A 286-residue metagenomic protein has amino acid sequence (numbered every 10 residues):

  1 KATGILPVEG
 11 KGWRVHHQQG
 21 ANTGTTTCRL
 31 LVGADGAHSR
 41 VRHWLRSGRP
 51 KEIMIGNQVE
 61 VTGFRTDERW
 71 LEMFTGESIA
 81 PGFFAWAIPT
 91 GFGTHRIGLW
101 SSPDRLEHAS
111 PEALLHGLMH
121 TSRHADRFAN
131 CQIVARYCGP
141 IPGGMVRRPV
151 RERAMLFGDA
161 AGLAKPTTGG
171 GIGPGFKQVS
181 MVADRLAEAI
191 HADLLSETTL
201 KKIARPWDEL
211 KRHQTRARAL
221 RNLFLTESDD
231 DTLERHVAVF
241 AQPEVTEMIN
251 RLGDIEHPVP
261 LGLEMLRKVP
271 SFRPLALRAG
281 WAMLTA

Functional and structural regions predicted by a protein language model:
K1-A129, P142-V146, G162: Predominantly flavin-linked oxidoreductase catalytic cores and closely associated redox partners
K1-G4, L106-L186, I190-H191, T198 (+1 more regions): FAD/FMN-dependent oxidoreductases across multiple families
V8, F64, F74-S78, G82 (+9 more regions): Surface-exposed loop/turn and secondary-structure junction residues enriched for glycine/proline
H16, T75-P81, S102-R105, T121-H124 (+6 more regions): A general structural signal for short secondary-structure boundary/capping elements
H43-W44, T167, A217: Short, function-defining helix-loop hinge/capping sites that tune catalysis or transport
R49-K51, W100-S110, Q178-M181, E234-G253: Short secondary-structure transition/capping segments
K51-R65, L115-C131, G144-V150, F176-M181 (+3 more regions): Charged, low-complexity, helix/coiled-coil-prone segments
D184-A286: C-terminal helical "tail/cap" subdomain of flavin- and related membrane-associated enzymes
